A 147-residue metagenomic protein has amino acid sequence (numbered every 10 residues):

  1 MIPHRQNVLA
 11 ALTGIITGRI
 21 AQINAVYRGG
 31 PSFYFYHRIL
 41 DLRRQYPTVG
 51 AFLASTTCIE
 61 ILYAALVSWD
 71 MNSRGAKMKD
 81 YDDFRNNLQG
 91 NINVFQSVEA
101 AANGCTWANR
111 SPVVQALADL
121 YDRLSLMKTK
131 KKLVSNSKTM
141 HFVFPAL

Functional and structural regions predicted by a protein language model:
M1-T129, A146-L147: An N-terminal alpha-helical hairpin/helix-loop-helix interaction module that forms a charged, gly/pro-flexible surface
S135-T139: Conserved beta-strand->loop/alpha-helix structural units within folded catalytic cores of enzymes with alpha/beta
H141-P145: Hydrophobic/aromatic-lined pockets within catalytic cores
